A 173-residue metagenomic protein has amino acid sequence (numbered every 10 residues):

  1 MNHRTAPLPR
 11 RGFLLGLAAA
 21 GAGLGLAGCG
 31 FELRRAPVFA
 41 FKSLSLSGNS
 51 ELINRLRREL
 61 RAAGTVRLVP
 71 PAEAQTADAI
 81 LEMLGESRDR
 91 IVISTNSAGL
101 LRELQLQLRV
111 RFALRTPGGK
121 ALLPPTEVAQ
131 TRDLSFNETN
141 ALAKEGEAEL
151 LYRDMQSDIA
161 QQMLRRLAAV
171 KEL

Functional and structural regions predicted by a protein language model:
N2-G21, G25: N-terminal secretory signal peptides and thylakoid transit peptides that target proteins across membranes
G23-K42: Bacterial Sec signal peptide processing site at the extreme N-terminus
P37-F39, A74-T76, G99-Q107: Short coil/turn motifs at beta-sheet boundaries
F39-S87: N-terminal segment of the mature soluble domain
L60, G64, S87, L114-G118 (+2 more regions): Sec/Tat-exported extracytoplasmic proteins
E82-E127, L134-G146: Surface-exposed short loop/turn segments
L142-L173: C-terminal/domain-edge helix-coil "capping" segments
